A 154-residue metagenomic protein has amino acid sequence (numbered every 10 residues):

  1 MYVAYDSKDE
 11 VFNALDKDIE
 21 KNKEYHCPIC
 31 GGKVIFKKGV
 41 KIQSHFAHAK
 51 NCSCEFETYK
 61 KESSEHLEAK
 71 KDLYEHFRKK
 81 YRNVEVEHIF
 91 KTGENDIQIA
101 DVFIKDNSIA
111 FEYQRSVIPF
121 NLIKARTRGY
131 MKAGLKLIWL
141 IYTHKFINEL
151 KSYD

Functional and structural regions predicted by a protein language model:
M1-I19: Short Cys/His-rich Zn2+-coordinating modules
A14-I19, K33-F36, Y74-A110, I118-L122 (+1 more regions): Active-site metal-binding core of divalent-cation-utilizing nuclease and nuclease-like domains
D18-Y25, A47-I89: Acidic-basic catalytic patches of nuclease active cores, encompassing PD-(D/E)XK and other metal-cofactor nuclease
C30: Short Cys/His-rich metal-coordination motifs, predominantly Zn2+-binding knuckles/fingers
I35, I42-A49: An N-terminal, globular interaction/scaffold subdomain
K60-K61, F111-Q114: Short, contiguous strand/loop micro-motifs
A100, R115-D154: Catalytic cores of nucleic-acid endonucleases
